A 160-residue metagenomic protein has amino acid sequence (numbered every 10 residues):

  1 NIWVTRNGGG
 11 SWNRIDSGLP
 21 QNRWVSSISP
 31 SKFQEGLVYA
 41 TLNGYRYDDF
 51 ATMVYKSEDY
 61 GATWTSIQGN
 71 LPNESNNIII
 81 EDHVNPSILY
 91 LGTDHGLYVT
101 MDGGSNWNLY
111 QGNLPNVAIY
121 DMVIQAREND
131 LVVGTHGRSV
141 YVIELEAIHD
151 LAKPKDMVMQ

Functional and structural regions predicted by a protein language model:
N1-Q160: Beta-propeller blade termini and top-face loops
